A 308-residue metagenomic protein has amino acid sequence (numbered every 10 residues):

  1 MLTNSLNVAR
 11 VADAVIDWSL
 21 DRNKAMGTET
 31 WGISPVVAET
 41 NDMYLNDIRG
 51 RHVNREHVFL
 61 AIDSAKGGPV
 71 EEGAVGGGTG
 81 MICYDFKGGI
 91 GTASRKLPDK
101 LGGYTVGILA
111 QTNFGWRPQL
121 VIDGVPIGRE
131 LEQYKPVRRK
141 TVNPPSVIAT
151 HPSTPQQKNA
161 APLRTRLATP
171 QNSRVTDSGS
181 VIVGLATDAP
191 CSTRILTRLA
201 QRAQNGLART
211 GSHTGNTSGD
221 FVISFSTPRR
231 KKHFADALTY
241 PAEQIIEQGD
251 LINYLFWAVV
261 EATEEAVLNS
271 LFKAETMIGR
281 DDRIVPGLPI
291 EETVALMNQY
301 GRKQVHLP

Functional and structural regions predicted by a protein language model:
M1-P308: Alpha/propeptide regions of enzymes that mature by internal proteolysis
